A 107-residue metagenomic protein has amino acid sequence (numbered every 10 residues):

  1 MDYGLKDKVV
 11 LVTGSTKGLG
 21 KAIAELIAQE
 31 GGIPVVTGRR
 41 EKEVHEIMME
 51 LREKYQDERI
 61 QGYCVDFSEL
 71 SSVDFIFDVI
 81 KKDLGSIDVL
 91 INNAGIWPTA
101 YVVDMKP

Functional and structural regions predicted by a protein language model:
M1-K8: Flexible N-terminal pre-Rossmann segment of NAD(P)-dependent oxidoreductases
V9, G14-G18, R40: Conserved glycine-rich cofactor-binding loop
G18, A22, W97: NAD(P)H-binding Rossmann-fold N-terminus in SDR/SDR-like oxidoreductases, specifically the glycine-rich beta1-alpha1
E30-I47: Conserved glycine-rich Rossmann-like NAD(P)H-binding loop of the short-chain dehydrogenase/reductase
V44, Y63, S72-I80: A conserved hydrophobic alpha-helix of the Rossmann-fold in NAD(P)-dependent oxidoreductases
K54-L70: Rossmann-fold cofactor-recognition segment
Y55-R59, V79-N92, P98: A glycine-rich helix->loop->beta "capping" turn within Rossmann-like NAD(P)(H)-dependent oxidoreductase domains
D74, W97-P107: Conserved mid-core segment of classical short-chain dehydrogenase/reductases
